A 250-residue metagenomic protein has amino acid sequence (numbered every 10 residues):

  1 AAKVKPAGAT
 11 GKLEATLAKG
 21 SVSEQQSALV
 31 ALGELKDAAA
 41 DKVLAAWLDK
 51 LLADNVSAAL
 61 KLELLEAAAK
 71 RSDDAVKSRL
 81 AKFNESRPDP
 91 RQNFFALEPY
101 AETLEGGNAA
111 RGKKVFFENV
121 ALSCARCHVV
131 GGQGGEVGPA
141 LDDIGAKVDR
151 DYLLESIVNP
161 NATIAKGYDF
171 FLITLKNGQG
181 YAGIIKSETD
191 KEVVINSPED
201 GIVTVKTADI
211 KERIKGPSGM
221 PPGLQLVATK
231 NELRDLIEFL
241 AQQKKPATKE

Functional and structural regions predicted by a protein language model:
A1-N119, V137, D143-A146, R150 (+2 more regions): Long, ordered, helix-rich scaffold segments
V30, A125, E155-N159, E238: Generic alpha-helical structural context detector
E66-S72, F83-R87, V158, Q179-K191 (+3 more regions): C-terminal capping alpha-helices of c-type cytochrome domains
N108, S123, A228-E232: An acidic site on a long C-lobe helix of protein kinase domains
G112-V115, V120-G131, L141, L236-L240: The canonical Cys-X-X-Cys-His
Q133-V158, D169-I214: Gly/Gly-Pro-rich "capping" loops immediately C-terminal to redox-active cysteine motifs in periplasmic/lumenal
T163-G167: Active-site phosphate-binding and catalytic loops of NTP-dependent enzymes
